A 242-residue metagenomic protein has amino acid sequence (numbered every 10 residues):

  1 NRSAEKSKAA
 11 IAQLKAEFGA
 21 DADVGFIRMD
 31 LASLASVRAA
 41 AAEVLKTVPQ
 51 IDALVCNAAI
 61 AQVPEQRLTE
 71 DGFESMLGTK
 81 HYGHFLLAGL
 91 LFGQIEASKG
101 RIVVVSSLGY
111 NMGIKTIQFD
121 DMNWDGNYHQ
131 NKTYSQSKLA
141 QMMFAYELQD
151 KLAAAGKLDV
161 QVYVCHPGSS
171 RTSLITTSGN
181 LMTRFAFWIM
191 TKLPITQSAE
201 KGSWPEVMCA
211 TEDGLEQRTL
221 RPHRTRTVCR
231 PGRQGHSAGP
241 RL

Functional and structural regions predicted by a protein language model:
N1-L54, A59-A61, Q66, L108-Q118 (+1 more regions): NAD(P)H-dependent oxidoreductase Rossmann-fold/reductase module
Q50-I51, F73, K99: Local beta-strand N-terminus motif with an aromatic residue
L68-E70: Membrane-interface helix caps and helix-loop-helix hairpins in membrane proteins
H81-Y82: Ankyrin-repeat alpha-helix packing hotspot
A88-G89, Y146: A short, exposed helix-loop element centered on a Lys and neighboring polar residues
I95-S98, A153: Helix-to-beta-strand junctions that scaffold the AdoMet/dcAdoMet cofactor pocket in Class I SAM-dependent enzymes
V104-S106: Extended catalytic-interface subdomain
